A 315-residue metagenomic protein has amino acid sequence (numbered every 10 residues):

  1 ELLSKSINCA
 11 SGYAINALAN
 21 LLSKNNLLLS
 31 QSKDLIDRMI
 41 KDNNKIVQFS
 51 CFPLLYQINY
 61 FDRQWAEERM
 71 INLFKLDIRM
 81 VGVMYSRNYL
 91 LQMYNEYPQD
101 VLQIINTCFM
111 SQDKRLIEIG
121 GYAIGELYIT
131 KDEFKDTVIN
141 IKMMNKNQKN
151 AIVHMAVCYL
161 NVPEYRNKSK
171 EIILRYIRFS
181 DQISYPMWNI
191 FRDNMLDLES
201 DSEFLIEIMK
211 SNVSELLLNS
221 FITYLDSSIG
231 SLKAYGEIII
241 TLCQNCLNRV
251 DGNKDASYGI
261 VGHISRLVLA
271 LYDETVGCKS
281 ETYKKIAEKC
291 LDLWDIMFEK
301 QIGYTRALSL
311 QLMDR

Functional and structural regions predicted by a protein language model:
E1-R315: Non-catalytic all-alpha helical scaffold/repeat segments
